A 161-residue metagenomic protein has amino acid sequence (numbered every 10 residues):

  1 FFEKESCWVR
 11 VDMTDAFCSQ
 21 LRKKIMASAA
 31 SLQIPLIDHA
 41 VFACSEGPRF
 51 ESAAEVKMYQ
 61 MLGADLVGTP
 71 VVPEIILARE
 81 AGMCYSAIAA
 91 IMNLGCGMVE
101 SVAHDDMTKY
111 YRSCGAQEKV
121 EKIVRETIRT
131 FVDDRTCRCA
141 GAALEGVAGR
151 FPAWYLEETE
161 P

Functional and structural regions predicted by a protein language model:
F1-V99, M107-C114, E118, V124-V132 (+1 more regions): Glycine-rich phosphate- or other oxyanion-binding loops that anchor nucleotides, phosphorylated ligands
